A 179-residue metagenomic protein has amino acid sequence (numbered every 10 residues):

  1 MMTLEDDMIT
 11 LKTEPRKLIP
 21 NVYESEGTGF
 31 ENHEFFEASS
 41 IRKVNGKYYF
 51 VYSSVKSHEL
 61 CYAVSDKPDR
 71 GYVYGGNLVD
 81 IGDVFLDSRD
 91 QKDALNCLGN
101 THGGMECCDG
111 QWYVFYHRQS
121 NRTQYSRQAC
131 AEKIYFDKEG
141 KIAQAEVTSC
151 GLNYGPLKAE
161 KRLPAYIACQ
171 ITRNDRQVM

Functional and structural regions predicted by a protein language model:
M1-M179: Carbohydrate-active catalytic/glycan-binding domains of CAZyme proteins, especially the secreted or lumenal ectodomains
